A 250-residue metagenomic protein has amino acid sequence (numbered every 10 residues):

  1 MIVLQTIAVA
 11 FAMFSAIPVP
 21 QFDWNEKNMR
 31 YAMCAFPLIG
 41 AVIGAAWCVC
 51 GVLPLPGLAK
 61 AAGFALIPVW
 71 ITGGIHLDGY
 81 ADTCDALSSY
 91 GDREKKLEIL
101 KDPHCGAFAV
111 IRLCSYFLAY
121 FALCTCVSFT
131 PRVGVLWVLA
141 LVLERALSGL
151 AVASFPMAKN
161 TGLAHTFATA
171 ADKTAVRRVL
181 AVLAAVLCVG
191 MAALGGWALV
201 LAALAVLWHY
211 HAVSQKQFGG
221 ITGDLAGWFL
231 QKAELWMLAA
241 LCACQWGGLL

Functional and structural regions predicted by a protein language model:
M1-W24: Membrane-proximal soluble regions of multi-pass membrane proteins
V9-A12, E26-G51, H165-T169: N-terminal beta-alpha supersecondary unit
P18-W24, I75, K95, G149-K159 (+1 more regions): C-terminal ends of transmembrane helices
M29-W47, A86-R132, L136-W137, T174-G190 (+2 more regions): Multi-pass membrane catalytic core of lipid/isoprenoid biosynthesis enzymes
C34-T83, V135-L139, G196-K216: Membrane-embedded alpha-helical segments that form the functional core of polytopic membrane enzymes, especially those
A46-P54, I67, I71, C124-V127 (+7 more regions): Alpha-helical membrane-inserting segments
I67-C105, S214-A233: Acidic (Asp/Glu-rich) catalytic motifs at the cytosolic membrane interface
A146-L180, Q217-T222: Solvent-exposed interhelical
